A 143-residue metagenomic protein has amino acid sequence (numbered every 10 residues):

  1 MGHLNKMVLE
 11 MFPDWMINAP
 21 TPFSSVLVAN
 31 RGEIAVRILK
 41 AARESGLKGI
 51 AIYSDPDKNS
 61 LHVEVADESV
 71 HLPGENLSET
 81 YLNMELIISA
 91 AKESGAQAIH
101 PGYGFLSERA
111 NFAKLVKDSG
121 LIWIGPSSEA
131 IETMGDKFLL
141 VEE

Functional and structural regions predicted by a protein language model:
M1-E143: N-terminal beta-alpha lobe that positions the nucleotide/phosphoryl donor in ATP/NTP-coupled carboxylate activation
